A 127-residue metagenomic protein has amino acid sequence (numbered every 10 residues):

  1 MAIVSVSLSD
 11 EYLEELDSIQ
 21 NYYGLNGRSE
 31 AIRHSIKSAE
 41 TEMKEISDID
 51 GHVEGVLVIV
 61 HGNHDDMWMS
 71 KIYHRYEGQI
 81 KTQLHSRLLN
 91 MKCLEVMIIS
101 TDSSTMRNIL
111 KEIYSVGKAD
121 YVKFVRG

Functional and structural regions predicted by a protein language model:
M1-S7: Short Lys/Arg-rich basic patches
S7-D10, S100-T101: Conserved residues at beta->alpha junctions
D10-E30: Surface-exposed, Lys/Arg-rich phosphate-binding patches that contact polyanionic backbones
E15, I36, T41, D65-M67: Internal alpha/beta domain cores that form substrate/cofactor-binding pockets in large enzymes and binding proteins
R28-D48: Short, basic amphipathic alpha-helical segments that act as recognition/interaction helices in nucleic-acid-binding
H52-G127: Short, solvent-exposed charged binding patches
